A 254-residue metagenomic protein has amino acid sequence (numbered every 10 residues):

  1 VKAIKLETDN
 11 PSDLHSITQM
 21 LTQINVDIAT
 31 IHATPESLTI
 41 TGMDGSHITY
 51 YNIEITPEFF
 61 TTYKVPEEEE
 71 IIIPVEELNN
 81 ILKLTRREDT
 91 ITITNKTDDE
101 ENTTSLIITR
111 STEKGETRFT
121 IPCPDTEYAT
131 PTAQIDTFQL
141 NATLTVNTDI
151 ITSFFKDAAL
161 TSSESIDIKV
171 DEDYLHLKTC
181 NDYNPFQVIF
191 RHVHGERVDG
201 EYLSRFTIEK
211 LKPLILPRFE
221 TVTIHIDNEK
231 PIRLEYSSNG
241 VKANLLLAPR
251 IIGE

Functional and structural regions predicted by a protein language model:
V1-Q23, I28-T161, K169-E254: DNA polymerase sliding clamps and clamp-related checkpoint/processivity subunits
